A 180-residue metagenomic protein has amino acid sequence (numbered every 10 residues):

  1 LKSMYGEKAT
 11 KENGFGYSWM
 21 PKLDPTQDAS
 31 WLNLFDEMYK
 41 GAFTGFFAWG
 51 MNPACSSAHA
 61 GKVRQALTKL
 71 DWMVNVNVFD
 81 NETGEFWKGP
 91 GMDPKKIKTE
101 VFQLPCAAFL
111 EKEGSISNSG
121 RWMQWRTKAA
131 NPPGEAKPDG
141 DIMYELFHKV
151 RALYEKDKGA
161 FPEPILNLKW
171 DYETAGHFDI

Functional and structural regions predicted by a protein language model:
L1-I180: Non-catalytic alpha/beta scaffold blocks inside enzyme catalytic domains
